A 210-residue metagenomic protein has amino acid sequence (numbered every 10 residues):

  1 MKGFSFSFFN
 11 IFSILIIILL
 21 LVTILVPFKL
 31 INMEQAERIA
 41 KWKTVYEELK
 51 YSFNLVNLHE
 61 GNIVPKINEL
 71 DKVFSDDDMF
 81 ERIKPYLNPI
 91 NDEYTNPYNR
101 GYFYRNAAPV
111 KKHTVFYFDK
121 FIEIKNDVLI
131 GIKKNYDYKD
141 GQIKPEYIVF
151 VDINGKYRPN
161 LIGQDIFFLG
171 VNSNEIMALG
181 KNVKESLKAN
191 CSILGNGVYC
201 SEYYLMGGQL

Functional and structural regions predicted by a protein language model:
M1-F12, P65, K112-N126: Extended alpha-helical regions
K2-Q35, K41: N-terminal single-pass transmembrane signal-anchor helix
V26-M33, E48, Y204-L210: Long hydrophobic alpha-helices with heptad-repeat/coiled-coil character
Q35-V64: Membrane-proximal N-terminal amphipathic helix
T44, I67-L70, Y94-N96: Intrinsically disordered, compositionally biased terminal peptides
H59, K66, I166-F168: General N-terminal targeting signals
G61-V73: Short, glycine/acidic-rich hinge or "gate" loops at secondary-structure transitions that mediate conformational
V73-L210: Intrinsically disordered, low-complexity regions enriched in Pro/Ser/Thr/Gly and acidic residues
